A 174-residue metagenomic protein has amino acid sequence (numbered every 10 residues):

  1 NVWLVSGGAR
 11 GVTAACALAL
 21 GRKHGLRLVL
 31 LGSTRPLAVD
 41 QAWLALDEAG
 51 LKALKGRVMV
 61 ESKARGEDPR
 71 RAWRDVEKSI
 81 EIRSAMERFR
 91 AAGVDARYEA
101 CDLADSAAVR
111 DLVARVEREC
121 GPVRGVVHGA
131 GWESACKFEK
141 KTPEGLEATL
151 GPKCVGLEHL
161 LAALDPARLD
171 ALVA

Functional and structural regions predicted by a protein language model:
N1-V173: NAD(P)H/NAD(P)+-dependent Rossmann-fold oxidoreductase cores
